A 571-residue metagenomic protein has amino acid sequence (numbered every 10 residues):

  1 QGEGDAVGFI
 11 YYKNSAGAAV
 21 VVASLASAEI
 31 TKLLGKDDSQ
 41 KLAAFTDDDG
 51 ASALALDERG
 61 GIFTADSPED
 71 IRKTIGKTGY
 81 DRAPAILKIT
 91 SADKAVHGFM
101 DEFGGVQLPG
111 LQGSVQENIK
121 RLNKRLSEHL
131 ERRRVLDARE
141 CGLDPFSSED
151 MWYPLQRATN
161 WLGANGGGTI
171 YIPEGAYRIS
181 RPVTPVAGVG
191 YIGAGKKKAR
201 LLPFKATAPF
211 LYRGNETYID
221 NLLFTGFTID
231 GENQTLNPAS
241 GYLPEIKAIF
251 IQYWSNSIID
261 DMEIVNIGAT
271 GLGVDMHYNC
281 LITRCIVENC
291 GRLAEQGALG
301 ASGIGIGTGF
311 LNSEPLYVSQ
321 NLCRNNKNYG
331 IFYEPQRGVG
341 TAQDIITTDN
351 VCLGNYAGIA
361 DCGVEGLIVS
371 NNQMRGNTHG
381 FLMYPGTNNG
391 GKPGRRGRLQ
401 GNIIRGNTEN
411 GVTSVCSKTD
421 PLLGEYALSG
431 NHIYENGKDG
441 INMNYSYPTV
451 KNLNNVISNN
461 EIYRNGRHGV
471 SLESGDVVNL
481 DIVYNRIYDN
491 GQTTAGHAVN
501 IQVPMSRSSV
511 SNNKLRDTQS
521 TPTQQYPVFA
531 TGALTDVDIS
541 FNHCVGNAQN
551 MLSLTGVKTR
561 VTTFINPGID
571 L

Functional and structural regions predicted by a protein language model:
Q1-P173, Y177-R178: Surface-exposed receptor/substrate recognition regions of extracellular proteins
V7, A28-I30, Q40-L42, A51-A53 (+29 more regions): Surface-exposed or flexible loop/turn and strand-edge residues in extracellular/cell-surface modules
F63, G76, K88, D101 (+35 more regions): Extracellular beta-strand solenoid repeats
A83, P203-E216, L236-I251, N266-G273 (+11 more regions): Extracellular beta-strand/beta-solenoid scaffold signature
E140-Y153, G190-K247, R292: Right-handed parallel beta-helix/beta-spiral solenoid domain characteristic of secreted/periplasmic
Q156-N160, N165-G190, A194-A206, I229: N-terminal extracellular ligand-recognition/capping segment immediately after the signal peptide
V186-G188, K196, A206, G214 (+29 more regions): Parallel beta-helix/beta-solenoid
